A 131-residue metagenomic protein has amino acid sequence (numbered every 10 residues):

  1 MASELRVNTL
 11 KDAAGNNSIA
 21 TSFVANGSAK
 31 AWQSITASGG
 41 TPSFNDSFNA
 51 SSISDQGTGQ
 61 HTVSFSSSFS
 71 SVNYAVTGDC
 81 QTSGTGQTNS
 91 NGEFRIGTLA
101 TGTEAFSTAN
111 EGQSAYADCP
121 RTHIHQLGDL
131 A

Functional and structural regions predicted by a protein language model:
M1-N45: Intrinsic low-complexity, repeat-rich intrinsically disordered segments enriched in small/flexible residues
A29-A131: Extracellular attachment/recognition segments
